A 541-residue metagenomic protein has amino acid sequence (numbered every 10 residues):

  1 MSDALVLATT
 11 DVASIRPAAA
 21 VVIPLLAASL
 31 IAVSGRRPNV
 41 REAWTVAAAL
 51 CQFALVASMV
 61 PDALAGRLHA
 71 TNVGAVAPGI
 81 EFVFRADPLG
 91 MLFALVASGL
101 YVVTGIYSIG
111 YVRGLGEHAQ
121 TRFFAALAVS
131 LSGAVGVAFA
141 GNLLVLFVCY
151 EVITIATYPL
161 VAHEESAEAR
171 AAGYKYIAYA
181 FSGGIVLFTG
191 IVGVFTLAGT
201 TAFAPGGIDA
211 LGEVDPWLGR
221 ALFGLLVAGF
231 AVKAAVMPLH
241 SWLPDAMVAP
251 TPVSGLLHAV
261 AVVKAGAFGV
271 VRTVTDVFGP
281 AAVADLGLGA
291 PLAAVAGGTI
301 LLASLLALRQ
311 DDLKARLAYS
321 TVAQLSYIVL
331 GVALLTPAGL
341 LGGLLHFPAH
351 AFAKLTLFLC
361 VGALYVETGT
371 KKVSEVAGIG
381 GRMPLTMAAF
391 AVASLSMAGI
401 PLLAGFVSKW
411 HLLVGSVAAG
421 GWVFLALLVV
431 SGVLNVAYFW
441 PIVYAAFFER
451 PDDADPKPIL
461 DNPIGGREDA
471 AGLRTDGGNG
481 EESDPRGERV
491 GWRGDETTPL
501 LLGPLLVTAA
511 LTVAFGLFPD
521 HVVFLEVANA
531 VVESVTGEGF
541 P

Functional and structural regions predicted by a protein language model:
S2-A18, L26-A125, G466, G472 (+2 more regions): Transmembrane helix-loop-helix hairpins at membrane boundaries of multipass inner-membrane proteins
S2-T10, S182, A204-L218, A282 (+1 more regions): Inter-helical loop and helix-membrane interface segments of multi-pass membrane transporters/permeases
P38-A49, A171-F181, M383-M387, D495-V507: Alpha-helical transmembrane segments and their helix-start/interface "positive-inside/aromatic belt" motifs in integral
V46-V60, A180-I191, A393, L505-D520: Hydrophobic alpha-helical membrane-insertion segments
P61-H69, V194-A202, P519-F524: Helix-to-loop transition at the C-terminal end of transmembrane segments
V103-G116, T121, L127-L146, A156-A445: Hydrophobic transmembrane alpha-helices and their helix-loop junctions in integral membrane proteins
E151: Short phosphate-coordinating micro-motif centered on Lys-Gly-acidic
T201, M383-M387, P441-P541: Cytoplasmic/organellar membrane-interface segments at the starts of transmembrane helices in multi-pass inner-membrane
